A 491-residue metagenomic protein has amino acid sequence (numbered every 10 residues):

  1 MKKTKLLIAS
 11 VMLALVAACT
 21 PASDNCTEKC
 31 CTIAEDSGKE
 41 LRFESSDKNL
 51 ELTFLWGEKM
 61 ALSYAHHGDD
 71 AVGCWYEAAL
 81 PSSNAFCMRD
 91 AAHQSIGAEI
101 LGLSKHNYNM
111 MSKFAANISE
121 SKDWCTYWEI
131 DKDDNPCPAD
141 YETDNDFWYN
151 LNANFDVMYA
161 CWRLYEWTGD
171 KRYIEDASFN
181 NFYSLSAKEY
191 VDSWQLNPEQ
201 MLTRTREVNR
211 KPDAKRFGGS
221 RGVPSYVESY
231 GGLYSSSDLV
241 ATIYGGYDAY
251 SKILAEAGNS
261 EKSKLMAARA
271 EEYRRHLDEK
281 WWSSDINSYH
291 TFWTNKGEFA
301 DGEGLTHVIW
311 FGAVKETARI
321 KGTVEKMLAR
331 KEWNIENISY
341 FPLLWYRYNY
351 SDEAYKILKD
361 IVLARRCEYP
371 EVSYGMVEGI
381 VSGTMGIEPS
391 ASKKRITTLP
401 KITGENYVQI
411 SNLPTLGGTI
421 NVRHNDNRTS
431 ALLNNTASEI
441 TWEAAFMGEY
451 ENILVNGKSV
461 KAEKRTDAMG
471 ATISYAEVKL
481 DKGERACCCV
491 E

Functional and structural regions predicted by a protein language model:
M1-I8: Bacterial N-terminal signal peptides that target proteins for export
A17-A18: C-terminal motif of bacterial Sec signal peptides marking the signal peptidase cleavage site
D24-F86, N109, S121, H276 (+1 more regions): Low-complexity, Ser/Thr/Pro/Gly-enriched N-terminal "stalk/linker" regions
D36-K59, F114-Y127, Y165-S237, L265-E272 (+1 more regions): Active-site acid/base region of carbohydrate-active enzymes
L52-L55, N84-S119, N181-L185, L233-E256 (+4 more regions): Active-site core of glycosidic bond-cleaving carbohydrate-active enzymes
V72-G73, A78-N84, W128-D156, K171 (+2 more regions): The feature captures the catalytic groove of carbohydrate-active enzymes
C74, G102-E175, N180-E207, E332-F341 (+1 more regions): Helix-terminus loop motifs that line ligand-binding clefts
D352-E491: Non-catalytic C-terminal accessory modules of carbohydrate-active enzymes
